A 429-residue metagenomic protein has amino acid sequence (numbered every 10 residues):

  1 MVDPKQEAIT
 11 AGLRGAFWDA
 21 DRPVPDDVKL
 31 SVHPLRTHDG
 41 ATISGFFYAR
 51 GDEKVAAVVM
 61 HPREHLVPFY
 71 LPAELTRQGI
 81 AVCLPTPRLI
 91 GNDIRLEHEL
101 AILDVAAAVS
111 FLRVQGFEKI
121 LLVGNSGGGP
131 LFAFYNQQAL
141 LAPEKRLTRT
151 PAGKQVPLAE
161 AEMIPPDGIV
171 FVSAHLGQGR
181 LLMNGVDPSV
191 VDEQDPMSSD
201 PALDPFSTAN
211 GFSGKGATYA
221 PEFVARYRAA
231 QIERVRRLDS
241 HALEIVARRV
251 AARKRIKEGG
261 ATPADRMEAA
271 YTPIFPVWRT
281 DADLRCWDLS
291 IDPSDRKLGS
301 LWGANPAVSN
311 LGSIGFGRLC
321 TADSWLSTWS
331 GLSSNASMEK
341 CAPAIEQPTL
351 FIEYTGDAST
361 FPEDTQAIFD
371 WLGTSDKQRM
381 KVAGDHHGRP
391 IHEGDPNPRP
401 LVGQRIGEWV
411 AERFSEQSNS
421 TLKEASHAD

Functional and structural regions predicted by a protein language model:
V2-E53, I391-H392, P396-R399: N-terminal cap/lid segment of alpha/beta-hydrolase-fold proteins
P72-D93: Conserved alpha/beta-hydrolase
R88-L121, D395-P400: Catalytic nucleophile-loop/oxyanion-hole region of alpha/beta-hydrolase and closely related hydrolase-like folds
K119-Q194: Primarily recognizes the serine-hydrolase "nucleophile elbow" in alpha/beta-hydrolase and SGNH/GDSL folds
L181, A358-D364: Conserved alpha/beta-hydrolase "acid-adjacent" motif
A202-K340: Alpha/beta-hydrolase
I345, F351-E353: Short beta-strand/loop motif that positions the catalytic acidic residue of the alpha/beta-hydrolase fold
A383-D429: Catalytic active-site module of serine/aspartate enzymes centered on a nucleophile-bearing elbow/loop
